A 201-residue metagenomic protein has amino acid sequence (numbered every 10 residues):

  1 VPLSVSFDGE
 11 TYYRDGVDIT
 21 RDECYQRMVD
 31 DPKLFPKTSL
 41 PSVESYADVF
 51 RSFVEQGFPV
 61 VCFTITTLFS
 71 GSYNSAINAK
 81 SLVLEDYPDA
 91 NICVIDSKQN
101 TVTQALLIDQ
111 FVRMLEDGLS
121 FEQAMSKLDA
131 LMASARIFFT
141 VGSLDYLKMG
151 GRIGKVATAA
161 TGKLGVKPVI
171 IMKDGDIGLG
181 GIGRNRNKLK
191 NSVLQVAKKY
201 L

Functional and structural regions predicted by a protein language model:
V1-P41: N-terminal glycine-rich anion-binding loop in soluble enzyme alpha/beta folds
V1-T11, L68-S72, A76-C93, Q99-D109 (+1 more regions): Mixed-charge interfacial surface used for oligomerization/domain docking and macromolecular partner engagement
E23, F35-E44, D48-R51, E55 (+2 more regions): Structured, active/binding-site neighborhoods that engage oxygen-rich ligands
Y25-V43, K173-K188: Acidic/glycine-enriched edge-of-secondary-structure segments
D30, G57-C62, L84-I95: Glycine/charged-rich beta-loop-alpha catalytic/anionic-binding loops adjacent to active sites
P32-K33, F58, L119, R152: Residue-level recognition of short, well-ordered coil/turn positions that link secondary-structure elements
K33-E44, T64-G71, K98-Q99: Short coil/turn segments at secondary-structure boundaries
S45-A76: N-terminal glycine-rich phosphate/adenylate-binding segment common to multiple enzyme folds
